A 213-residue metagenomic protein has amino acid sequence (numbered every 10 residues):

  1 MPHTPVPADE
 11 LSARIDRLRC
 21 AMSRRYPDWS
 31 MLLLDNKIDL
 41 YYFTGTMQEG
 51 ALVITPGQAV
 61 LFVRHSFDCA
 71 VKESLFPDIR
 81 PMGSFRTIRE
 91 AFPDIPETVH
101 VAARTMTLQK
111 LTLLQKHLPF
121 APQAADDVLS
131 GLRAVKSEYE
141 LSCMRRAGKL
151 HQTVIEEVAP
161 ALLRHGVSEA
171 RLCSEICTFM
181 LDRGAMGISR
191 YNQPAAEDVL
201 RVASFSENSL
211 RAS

Functional and structural regions predicted by a protein language model:
M1-L61, P96, E138, E156 (+1 more regions): Terminal domain-start leader segments
P2-P7, C69, E73-I79: Glycine-rich phosphate-binding "P-loop"
L34-K37, V63-H65, V101-M106: Structural motif
L40-T44, L61-F62, C69-K72, L108-Q109: Short active-site-adjacent helix-start/loop capping segments
E49-G50, F67-A70: Short, surface-exposed beta-strand-loop junctions and turns on beta-sheet-rich folds
T55, S74-F76, K116-P119: Short, structured coil segments at secondary-structure junctions
F76-I88, Q123-A125: Short acidic-hydrophobic, aromatic-tinged amphipathic segments that line or gate anion-handling sites
E90-A212: Flexible, acidic/His-enriched mid-domain "rim/lid" segments that flank
